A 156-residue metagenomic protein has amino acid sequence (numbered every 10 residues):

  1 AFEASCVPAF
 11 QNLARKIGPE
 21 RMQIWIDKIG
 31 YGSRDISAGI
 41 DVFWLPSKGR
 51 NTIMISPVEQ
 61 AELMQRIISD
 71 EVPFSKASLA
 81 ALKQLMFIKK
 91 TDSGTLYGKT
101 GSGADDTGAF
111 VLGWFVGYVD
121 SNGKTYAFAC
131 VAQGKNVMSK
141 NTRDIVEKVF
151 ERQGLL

Functional and structural regions predicted by a protein language model:
F2-S5: Short helix- or helix-capping micro-motifs that position conserved polar/aromatic residues at function-defining sites
V7-F10, I26, I53-M54, F115 (+1 more regions): Generic hydrophobic/packing signal
P8, Y31, R50, I55 (+3 more regions): Extracytoplasmic
A9, I24, S33, S37 (+2 more regions): Secondary-structure transition/capping residues
N12-M64: Mid-domain, small-residue-enriched loop/turn segments at the edges of structured enzyme/sensor domains
R15-R21, A61-L156: Structured C-terminal helix/loop/strand segments within mature extracytoplasmic catalytic/sensor domains
